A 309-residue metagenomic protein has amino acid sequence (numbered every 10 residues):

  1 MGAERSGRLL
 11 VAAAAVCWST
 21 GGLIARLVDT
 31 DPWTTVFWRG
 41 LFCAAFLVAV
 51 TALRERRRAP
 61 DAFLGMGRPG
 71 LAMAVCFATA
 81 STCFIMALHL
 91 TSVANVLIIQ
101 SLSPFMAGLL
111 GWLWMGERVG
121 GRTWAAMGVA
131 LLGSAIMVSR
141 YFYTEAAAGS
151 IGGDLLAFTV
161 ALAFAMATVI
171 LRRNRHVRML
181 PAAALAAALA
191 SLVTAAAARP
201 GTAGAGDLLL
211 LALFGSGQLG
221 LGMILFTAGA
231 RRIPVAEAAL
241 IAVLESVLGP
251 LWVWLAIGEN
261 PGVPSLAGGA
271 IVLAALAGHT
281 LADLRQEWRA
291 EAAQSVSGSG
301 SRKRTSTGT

Functional and structural regions predicted by a protein language model:
M1, G40, T51, S139 (+1 more regions): C-terminal-most transmembrane helix of multi-pass membrane proteins
M1-F37, L41-A45, V75, C83 (+3 more regions): Glycine-/small-residue-enriched transmembrane alpha-helix faces in small-molecule transporters and effluxers
R5-L10, T34-L53, A126-L132, G152-T159 (+2 more regions): Hydrophobic alpha-helical transmembrane segments of multi-pass integral membrane proteins, especially transporters
C17-W18, G22, R54-N95, I99-Q100 (+2 more regions): Specific transmembrane alpha-helical segments of multi-pass solute transporters/efflux pumps, especially DMT/EamA
S19, L23, L41, V48 (+10 more regions): Hydrophobic/small/kink-forming positions within alpha-helical transmembrane segments of polytopic membrane proteins
T34-A45, I85-R118, V160, A236-W254: Specific alpha-helical transmembrane segments that line the substrate/conduction pathway and gating interfaces
L47, T51, F77, L109-L110 (+4 more regions): Hydrophobic transmembrane alpha-helices of multi-pass small-molecule transport proteins
V96-L102, I170-L189, L219-L255: Helix-helix packing/entry segments at the starts of transmembrane helices
